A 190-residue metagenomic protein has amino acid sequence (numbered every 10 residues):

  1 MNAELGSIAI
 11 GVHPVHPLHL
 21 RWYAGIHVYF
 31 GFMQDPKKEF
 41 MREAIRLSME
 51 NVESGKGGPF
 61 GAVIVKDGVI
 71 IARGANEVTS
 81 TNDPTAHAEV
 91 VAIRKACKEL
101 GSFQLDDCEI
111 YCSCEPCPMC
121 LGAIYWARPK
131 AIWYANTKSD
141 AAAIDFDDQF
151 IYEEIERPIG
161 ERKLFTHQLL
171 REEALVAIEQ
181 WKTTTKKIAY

Functional and structural regions predicted by a protein language model:
E4, A9-L20, H27-F30: Intrinsically disordered, low-complexity proline-rich regions
V28-E53, P116, A123-Y190: Zinc-dependent deaminase
P59-V65: Short beta-strand scaffold segments in enzyme catalytic cores
A72-G74: Short hydrophobic alpha-helix segments
V78-S80: A short acidic/small-residue loop/turn micro-motif
N82-A127: Helix-adjacent hinge/juxtasegments
